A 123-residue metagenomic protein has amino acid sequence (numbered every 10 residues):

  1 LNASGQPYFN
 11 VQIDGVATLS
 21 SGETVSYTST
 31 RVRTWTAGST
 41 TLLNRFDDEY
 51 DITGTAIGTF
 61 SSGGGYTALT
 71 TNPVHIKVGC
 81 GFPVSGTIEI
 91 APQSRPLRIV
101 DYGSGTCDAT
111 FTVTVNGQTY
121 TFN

Functional and structural regions predicted by a protein language model:
L1-K77: Short helix-loop boundary/capping segments
Y8, F82-V84: Short, solvent-exposed linear patches
I13-A17, G54-G58, G86-I90, D108-V115: Short polybasic amphipathic segments
S20-T24, S85, G117-F122: An extracellular/secretory-lumen and virion-surface interaction module
G79-F82, E89-S94: Extracytosolic secretory-pathway proteins
A91-N123: Extended terminal
